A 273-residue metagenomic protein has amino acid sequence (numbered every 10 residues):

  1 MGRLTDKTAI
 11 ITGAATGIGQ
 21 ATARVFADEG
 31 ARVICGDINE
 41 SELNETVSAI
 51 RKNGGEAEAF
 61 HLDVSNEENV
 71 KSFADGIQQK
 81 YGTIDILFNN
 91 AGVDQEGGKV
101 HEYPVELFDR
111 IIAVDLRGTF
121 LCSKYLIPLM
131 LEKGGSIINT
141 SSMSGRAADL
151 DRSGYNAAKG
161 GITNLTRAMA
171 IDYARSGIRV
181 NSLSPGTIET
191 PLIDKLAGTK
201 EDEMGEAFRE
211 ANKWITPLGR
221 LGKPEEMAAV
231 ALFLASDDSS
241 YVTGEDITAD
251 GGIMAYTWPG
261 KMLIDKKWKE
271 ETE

Functional and structural regions predicted by a protein language model:
T8, A15-G17: Conserved glycine-rich cofactor-binding loop
G97, T243-E273: Short C-terminal tail/terminal secondary-structure segment of NAD(P)H-dependent dehydrogenase/reductase domains
G98-V100, P104-D109, N212: Substrate-binding pocket helix/loop in short-chain dehydrogenase/reductase
S123, A158, T166: Active-site helix of classical SDR
P128, I171-R175, S240: Alpha-helical segment proximal to the catalytic Tyr-Lys
S142: Residue(s) in the substrate-gating loop at a strand-loop-helix junction that position the organic substrate next
R220-A249, M254: C-terminal substrate-recognition "lid" of short-chain dehydrogenase/reductases
